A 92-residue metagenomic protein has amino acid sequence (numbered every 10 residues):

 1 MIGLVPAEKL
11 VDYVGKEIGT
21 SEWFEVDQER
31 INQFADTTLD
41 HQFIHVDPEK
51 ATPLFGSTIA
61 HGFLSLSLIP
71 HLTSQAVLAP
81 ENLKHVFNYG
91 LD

Functional and structural regions predicted by a protein language model:
M1-A60: Catalytic strand-loop segment that frames the active site of acyl-thioester-processing enzymes
A51-S57, L64-D92: Hydrophobic beta-strand-centered segment that forms part of the acyl-chain substrate-binding groove
